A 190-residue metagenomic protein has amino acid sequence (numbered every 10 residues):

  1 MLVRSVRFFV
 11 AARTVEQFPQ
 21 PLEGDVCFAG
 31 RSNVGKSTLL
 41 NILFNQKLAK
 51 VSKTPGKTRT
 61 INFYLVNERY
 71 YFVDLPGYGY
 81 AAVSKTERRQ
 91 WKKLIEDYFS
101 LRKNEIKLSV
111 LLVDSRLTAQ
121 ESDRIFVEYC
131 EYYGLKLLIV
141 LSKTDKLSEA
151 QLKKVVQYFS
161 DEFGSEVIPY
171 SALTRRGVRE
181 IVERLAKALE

Functional and structural regions predicted by a protein language model:
M1-A82: Conserved G1/Walker A P-loop phosphate-binding module
L2-E16, D145-E190: Canonical P-loop GTPase G-domain recognition
P19, N62, V83-S84, Q120-R124 (+2 more regions): Short, well-ordered secondary-structure micro-motifs
L22-E23, N41-F44, K85-R88, R124-E128 (+2 more regions): Short, glycine/charged-enriched secondary-structure capping and boundary segments
N33-V34, N41, N62-L65, R69 (+5 more regions): Structured catalytic cores of enzymes that bind and process phosphorylated ligands/cofactors
K57, Y70, G77-Y80, R116-T118 (+2 more regions): Conserved nucleotide-binding/hydrolysis micro-motifs of P-loop NTPases
N67-I106: Conserved nucleotide-sensing/catalytic segment adjacent to the nucleotide-binding pocket in NTP-handling enzymes
K93-E166: Conserved C-terminal guanine-recognition region of P-loop GTPase G domains, centered on the G4
